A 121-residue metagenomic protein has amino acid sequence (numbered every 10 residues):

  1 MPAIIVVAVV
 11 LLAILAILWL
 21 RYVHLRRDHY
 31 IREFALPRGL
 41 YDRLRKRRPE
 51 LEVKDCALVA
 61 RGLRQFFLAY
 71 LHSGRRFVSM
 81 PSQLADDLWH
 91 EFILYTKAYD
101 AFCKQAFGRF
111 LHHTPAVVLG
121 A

Functional and structural regions predicted by a protein language model:
M1-V10: Feature marks short, highly hydrophobic, charge-poor N-terminal signal-anchor/signal peptide-like helices that anchor
L12-I14, A60-R61: Short hydrophobic/aromatic-rich motifs at helix boundaries and adjacent loops
L15-K46: Transmembrane-cytosolic junction motif
D28, D42, D55, D86-D87 (+1 more regions): Acidic-enriched, low-complexity/disordered segments with a strong bias for Aspartate over Glutamate
Y41-P81: Acidic, Ser/Thr-rich low-complexity segments on the non-lumenal side of membrane proteins
H72-A121: Membrane-proximal, non-transmembrane interaction modules that couple membrane proteins to downstream assemblies
